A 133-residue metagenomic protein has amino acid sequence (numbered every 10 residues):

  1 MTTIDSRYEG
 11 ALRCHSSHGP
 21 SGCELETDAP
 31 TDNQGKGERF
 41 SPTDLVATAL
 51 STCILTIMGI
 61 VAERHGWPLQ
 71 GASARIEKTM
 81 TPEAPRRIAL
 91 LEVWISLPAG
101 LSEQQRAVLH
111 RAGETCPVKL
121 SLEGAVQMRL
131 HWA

Functional and structural regions predicted by a protein language model:
M1-T48, T56-A133: Extended beta-strand/beta-hairpin segments
